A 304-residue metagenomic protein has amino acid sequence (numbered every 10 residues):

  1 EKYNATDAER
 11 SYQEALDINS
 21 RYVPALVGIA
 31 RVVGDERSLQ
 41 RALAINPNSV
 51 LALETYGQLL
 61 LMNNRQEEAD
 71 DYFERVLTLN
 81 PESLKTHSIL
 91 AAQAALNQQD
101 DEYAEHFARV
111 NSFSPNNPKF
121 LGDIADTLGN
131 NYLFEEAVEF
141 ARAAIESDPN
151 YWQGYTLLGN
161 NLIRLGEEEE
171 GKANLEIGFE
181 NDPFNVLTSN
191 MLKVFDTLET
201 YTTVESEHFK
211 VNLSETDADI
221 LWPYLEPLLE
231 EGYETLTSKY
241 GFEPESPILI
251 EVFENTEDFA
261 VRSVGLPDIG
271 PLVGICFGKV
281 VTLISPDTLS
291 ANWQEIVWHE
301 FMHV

Functional and structural regions predicted by a protein language model:
K2-E14, R31-R41, N63-R75, L96-R109 (+2 more regions): Structural signature of tandem alpha-helical TPR/SEL1-like repeats, specifically the intra-repeat loop/turn
R10-S11, R37, A44, S112 (+1 more regions): Juxtacatalytic substrate-recognition/specificity segment
N160-V186, K193: TPR/TPR-like (Sel1-like) alpha-helical repeat modules
